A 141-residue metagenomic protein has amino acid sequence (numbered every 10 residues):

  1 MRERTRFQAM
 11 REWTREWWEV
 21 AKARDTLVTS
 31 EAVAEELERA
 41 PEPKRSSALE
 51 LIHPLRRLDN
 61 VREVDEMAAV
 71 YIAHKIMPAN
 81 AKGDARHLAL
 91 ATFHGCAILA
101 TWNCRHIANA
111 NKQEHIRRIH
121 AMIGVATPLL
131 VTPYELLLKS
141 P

Functional and structural regions predicted by a protein language model:
M1-T29, E38-L49, L55, A73-A79 (+2 more regions): Short, well-structured N-terminal submotif of metal-dependent ribonuclease cores
R2-Q8, T92-P141: Acidic, PIN/NYN-like endoribonuclease modules and their adjacent C-terminal/linker elements
V28, L58-D59, L129-V131: General small-molecule cofactor/ligand-binding pocket signal
T29-S30, W102: Replace "coordinates the UDP/GDP/TDP-sugar" with "coordinates nucleotide-activated sugar donors
E35-E36, E63-M67, P133-P141: A short acidic, often aromatic-flanked loop/helix-cap motif at beta-alpha or helix-coil junctions that lines enzyme
E50-V70: A charged nuclease-like catalytic/ligand-binding cleft shared by nucleic-acid processing domains
A81-L88, C104: Conserved glycosyltransferase catalytic-site signature
